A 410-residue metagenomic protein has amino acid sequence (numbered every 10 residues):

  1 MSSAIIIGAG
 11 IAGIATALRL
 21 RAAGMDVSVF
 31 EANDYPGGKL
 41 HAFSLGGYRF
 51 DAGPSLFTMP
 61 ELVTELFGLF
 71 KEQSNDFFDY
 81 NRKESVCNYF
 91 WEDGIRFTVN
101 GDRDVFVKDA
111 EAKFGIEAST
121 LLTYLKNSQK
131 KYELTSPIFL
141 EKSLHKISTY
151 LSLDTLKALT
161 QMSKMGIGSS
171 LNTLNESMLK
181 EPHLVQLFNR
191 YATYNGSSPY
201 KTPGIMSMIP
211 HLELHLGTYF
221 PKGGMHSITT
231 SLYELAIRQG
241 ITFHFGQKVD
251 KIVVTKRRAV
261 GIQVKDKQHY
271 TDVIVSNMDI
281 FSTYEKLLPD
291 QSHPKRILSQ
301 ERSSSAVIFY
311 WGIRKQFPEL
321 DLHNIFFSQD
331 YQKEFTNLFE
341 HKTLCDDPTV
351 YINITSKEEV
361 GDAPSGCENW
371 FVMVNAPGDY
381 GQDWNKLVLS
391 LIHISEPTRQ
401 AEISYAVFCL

Functional and structural regions predicted by a protein language model:
S2-L134: N-terminal glycine-rich phosphate/pyrophosphate-binding loop and immediately adjacent elements
D79-N81, P199-Y200, V360-C367: Short glycine/proline-enriched loop/turn "hinge" motifs that connect secondary-structure elements and lie
E92-T202: Rossmann-like flavin
M208-A259: Helical element adjacent to the flavin cofactor pocket in flavoenzyme catalytic cores
K248-P364: Mid-domain catalytic core of redox enzymes that form a hydrophobic substrate pocket/lid adjacent to a catalytic redox
N353-L391, S395: C-terminal catalytic lobe of FAD-dependent flavoproteins
I392-L410: Single conserved hydrophobic/aromatic residue that forms the stacking wall/gate of nucleotide- or nucleobase-binding
